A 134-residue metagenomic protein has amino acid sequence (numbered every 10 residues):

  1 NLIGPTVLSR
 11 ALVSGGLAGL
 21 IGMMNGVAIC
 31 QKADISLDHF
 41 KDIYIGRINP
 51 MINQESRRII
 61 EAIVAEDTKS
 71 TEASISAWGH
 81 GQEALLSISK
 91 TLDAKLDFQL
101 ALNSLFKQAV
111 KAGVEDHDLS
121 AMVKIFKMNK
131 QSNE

Functional and structural regions predicted by a protein language model:
N1: NAD(P)-dependent dehydrogenases' Rossmann-like dinucleotide-binding region
P5-A101, L105-K130: Helical "substrate-binding/catalytic lid" subdomain of Rossmann-like NAD(P)-dependent dehydrogenases/reductases
